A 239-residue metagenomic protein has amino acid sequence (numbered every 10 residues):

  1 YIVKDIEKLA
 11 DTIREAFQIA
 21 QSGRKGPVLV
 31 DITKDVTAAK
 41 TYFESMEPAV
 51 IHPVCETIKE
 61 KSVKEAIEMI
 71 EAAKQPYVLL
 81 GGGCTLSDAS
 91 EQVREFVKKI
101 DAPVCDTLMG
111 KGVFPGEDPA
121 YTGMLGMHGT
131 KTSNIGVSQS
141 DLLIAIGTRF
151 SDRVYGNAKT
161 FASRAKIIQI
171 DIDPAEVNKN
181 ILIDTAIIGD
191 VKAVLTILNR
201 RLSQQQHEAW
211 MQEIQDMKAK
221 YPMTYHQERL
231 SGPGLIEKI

Functional and structural regions predicted by a protein language model:
Y1, I51-T57, E117-G129, N180-A193: Short beta-strand elements at the ligand-binding edges of bilobed clamshell
Y1-M46, M69, N134-I168, I236-E237: Structural signature of the thiamine diphosphate
E7, R164-I239: Phosphate/pyrophosphate-binding active-site segments
E7-K8, D31-P119, M211-I239: Cofactor-pocket helix-loop regions in the catalytic cores of large enzyme subunits
I13-R14, S90-E91, N180: Conserved strand-to-helix beginnings and helix N-cap segments that scaffold or border functional pockets
A16-G23, A66-A73, K99-P103, T107 (+6 more regions): Change "in soluble alpha/beta enzymes" to "in soluble alpha/beta proteins
T37, G110-P115, S151-D152, P174-N178 (+2 more regions): Short gly/pro/ser/thr-enriched loop/turn and capping motifs at secondary-structure boundaries
C84-I168: Glycine-rich, anion-gripping cofactor-binding loops and their flanking helix/strand elements in enzyme active sites
